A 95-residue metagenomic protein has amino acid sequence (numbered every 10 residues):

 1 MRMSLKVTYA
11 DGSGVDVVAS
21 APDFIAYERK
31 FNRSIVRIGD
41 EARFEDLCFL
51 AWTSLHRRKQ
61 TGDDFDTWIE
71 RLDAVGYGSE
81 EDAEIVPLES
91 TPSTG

Functional and structural regions predicted by a protein language model:
M1-V15, I25-F44, F49, L55-G95: Charged interaction scaffolds used for protein-protein
